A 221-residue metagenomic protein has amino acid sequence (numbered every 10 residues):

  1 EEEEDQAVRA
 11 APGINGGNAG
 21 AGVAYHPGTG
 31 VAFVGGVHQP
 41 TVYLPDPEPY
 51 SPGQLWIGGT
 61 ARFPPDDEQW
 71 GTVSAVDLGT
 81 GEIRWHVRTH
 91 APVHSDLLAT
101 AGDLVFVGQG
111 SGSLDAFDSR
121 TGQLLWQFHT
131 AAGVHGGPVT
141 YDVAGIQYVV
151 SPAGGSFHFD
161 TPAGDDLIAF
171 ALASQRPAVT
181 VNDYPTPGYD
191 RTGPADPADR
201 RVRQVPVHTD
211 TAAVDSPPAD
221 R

Functional and structural regions predicted by a protein language model:
E1-T211: Beta-sheet-rich non-transmembrane sensory/scaffold domains
T211-R221: Long, low-complexity, intrinsically disordered segments
